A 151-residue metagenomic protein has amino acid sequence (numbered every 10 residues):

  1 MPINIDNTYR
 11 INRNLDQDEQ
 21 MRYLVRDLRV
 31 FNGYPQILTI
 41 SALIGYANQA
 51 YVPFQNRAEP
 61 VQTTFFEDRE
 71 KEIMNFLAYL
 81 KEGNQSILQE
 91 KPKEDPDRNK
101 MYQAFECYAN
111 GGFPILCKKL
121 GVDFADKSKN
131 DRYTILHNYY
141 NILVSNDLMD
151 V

Functional and structural regions predicted by a protein language model:
M1-Y23, Y51-V151: Charged, low-complexity intrinsically disordered terminal regions and linker tails
D18-F31, S41: Short N-terminal secondary-structure initiator segments
L28-P35, E67-D68: Structural motif
N32-A58: Short, basic amphipathic alpha-helical segments that act as recognition/interaction helices in nucleic-acid-binding
